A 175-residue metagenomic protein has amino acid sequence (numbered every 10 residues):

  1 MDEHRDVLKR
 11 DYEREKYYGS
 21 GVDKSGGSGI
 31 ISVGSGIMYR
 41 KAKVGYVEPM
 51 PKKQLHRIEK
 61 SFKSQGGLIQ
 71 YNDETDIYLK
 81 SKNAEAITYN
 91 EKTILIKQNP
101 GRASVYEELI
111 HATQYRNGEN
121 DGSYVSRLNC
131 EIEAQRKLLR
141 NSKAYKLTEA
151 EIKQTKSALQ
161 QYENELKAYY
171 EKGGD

Functional and structural regions predicted by a protein language model:
M1-D175: Catalytic toxin/effector domains delivered as secreted proteins or via bacterial secretion systems
